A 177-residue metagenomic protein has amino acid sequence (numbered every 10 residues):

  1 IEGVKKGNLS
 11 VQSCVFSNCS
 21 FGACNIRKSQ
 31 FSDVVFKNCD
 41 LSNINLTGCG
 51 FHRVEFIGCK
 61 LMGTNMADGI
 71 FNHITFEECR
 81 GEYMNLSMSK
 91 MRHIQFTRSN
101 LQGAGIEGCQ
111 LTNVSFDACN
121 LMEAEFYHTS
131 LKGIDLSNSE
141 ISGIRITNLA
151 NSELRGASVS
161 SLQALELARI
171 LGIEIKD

Functional and structural regions predicted by a protein language model:
I1-D177: Tandem repeat scaffolds
